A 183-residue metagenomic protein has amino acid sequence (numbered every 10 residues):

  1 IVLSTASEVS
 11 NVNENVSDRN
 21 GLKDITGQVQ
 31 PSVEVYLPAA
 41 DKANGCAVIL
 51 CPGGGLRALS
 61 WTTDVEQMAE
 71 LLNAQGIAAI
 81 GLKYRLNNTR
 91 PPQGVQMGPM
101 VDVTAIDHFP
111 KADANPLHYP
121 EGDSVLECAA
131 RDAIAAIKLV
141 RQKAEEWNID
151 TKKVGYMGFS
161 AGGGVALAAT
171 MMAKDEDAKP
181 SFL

Functional and structural regions predicted by a protein language model:
I1-K42, A74, L126: N-terminal cap/lid segment of alpha/beta-hydrolase-fold proteins
G27, L59-T63, D123-R131: Soluble non-cytosolic domains of exported or imported proteins
N44-G53: Short beta-strand element of the alpha/beta-hydrolase
G54, K83-R90: Short beta-to-alpha linker loops that shape the active-site pocket of alpha/beta-hydrolase fold enzymes
G55-R57, A79, L139: Serine-hydrolase catalytic-loop signature spanning alpha/beta hydrolases and amidase-signature enzymes
T62-G81: Short amphipathic alpha-helix adjacent to the substrate-entry channel of hydrolases
Q96-E145: Alpha/beta-hydrolase active-site loop
E127-L183: Primarily recognizes the serine-hydrolase "nucleophile elbow" in alpha/beta-hydrolase and SGNH/GDSL folds
